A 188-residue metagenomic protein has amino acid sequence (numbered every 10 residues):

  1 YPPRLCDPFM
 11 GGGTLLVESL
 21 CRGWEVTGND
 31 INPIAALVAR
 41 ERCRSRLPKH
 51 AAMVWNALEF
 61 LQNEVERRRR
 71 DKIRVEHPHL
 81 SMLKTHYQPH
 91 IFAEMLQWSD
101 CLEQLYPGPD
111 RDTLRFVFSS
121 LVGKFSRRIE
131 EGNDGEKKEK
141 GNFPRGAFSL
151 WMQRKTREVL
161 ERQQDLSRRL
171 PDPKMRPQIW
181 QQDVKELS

Functional and structural regions predicted by a protein language model:
Y1-E66, P144-L187: Conserved S-adenosyl-L-methionine
F9, S81-Y87, D110-L114: Broad hydrophobic/π-residue packing in well-ordered secondary structure
R22, R74, P78-S81, R115 (+1 more regions): A near-ubiquitous, low-amplitude feature marking generic local secondary-structure context
P33-L105: Conserved phosphoryl-transfer catalytic core
F92-S188: SAM-dependent nucleic-acid methyltransferase catalytic core
